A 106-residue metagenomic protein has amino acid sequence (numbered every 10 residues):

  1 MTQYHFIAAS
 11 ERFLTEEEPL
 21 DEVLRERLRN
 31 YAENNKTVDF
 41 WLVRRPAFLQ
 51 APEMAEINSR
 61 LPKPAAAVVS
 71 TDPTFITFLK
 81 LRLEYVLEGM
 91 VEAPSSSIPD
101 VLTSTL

Functional and structural regions predicted by a protein language model:
H5-I7: Solvent-exposed, low-complexity segments and loops of surface/extracellular structural proteins
S10-P19, A47-A51, T74-I76, P99: Short acidic, S/G/P-rich loop/turn micro-motifs used as interaction or catalytic elements
E16-L28: Well-ordered, non-membrane alpha-helical segments in soluble/globular domains
R25-N30, E53-A55: Eukaryotic intrinsically disordered and solvent-exposed regulatory patches
N35-V38, K63: Eukaryote-biased feature marking scaffold/signaling PDZ-domain proteins and nuclear chromatin regulators
F40-R45: Short, well-ordered secondary-structure micro-motifs within conserved domains or adaptor modules
A51-L106: Polybasic, proline/glycine-rich intrinsically disordered low-complexity segments
